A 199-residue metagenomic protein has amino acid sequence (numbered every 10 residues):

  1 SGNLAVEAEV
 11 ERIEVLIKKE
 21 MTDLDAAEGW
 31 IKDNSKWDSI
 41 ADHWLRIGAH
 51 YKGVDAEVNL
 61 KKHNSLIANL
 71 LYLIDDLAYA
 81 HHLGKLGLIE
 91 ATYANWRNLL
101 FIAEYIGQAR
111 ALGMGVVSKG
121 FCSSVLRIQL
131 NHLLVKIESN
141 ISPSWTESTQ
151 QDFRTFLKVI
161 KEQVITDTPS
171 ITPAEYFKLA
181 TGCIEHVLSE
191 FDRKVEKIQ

Functional and structural regions predicted by a protein language model:
S1-Q199: Hydrophobic alpha-helical segments
